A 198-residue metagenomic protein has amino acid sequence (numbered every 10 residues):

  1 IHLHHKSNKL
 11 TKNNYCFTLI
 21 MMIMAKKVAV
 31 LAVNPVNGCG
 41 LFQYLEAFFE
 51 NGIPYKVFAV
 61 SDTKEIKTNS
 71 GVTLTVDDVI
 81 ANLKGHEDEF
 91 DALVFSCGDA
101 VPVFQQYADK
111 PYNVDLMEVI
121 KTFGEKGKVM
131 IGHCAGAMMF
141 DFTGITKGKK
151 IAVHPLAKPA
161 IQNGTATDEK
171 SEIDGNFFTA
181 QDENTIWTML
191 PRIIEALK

Functional and structural regions predicted by a protein language model:
I1-I23: Short, Lys/Arg-enriched N-terminal segments with co-localized hydrophobic residues within the first ~10-30 amino acids
A25-T63, V72, V76-K198: Active-site-adjacent pocket-lining segments in enzyme domains
N69: Acidic/histidine-rich helix-loop elements that form or flank divalent-metal/phosphate-binding sites at the catalytic
